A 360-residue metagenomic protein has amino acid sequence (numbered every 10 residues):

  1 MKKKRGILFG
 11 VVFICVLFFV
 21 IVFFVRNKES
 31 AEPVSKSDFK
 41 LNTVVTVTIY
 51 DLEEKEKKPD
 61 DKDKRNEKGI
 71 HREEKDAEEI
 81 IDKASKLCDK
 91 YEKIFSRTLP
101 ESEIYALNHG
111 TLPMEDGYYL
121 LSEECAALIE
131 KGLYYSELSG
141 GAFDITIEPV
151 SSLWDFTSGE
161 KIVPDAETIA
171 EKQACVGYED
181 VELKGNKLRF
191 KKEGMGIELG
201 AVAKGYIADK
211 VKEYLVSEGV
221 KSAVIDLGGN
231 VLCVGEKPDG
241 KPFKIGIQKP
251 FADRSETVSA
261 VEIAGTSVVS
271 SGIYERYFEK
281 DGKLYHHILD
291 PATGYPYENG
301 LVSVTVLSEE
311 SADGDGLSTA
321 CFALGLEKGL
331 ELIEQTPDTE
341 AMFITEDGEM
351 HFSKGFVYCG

Functional and structural regions predicted by a protein language model:
K2-G360: Mature catalytic core of soluble alpha/beta enzymes
